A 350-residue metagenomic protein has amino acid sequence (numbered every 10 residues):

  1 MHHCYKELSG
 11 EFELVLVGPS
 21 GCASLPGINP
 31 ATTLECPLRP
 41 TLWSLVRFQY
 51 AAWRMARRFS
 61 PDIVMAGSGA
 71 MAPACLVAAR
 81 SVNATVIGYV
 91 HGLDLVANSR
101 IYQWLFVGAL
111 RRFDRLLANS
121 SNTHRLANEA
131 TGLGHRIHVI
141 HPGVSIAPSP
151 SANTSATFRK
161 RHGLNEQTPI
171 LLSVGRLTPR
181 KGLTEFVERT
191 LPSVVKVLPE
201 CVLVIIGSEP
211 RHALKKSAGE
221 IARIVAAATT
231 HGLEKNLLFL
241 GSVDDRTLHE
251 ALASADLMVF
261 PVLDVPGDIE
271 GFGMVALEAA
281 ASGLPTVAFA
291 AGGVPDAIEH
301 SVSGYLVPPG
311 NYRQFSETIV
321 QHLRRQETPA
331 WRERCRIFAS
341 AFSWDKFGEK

Functional and structural regions predicted by a protein language model:
M1-A23, N29-T32: N-terminal subdomain of nucleotide-sugar transferases
A66-A72: Short His-centered aromatic/hydrophobic patch
N122, G143: Carbohydrate-associated surface elements
L164-K181, V187, L191-P192, V204-I206: Conserved donor-binding/catalytic core segment of Leloir-type glycosyltransferases
G207, K216-T247: Nucleotide-activated donor-binding/catalytic signature segment of Leloir-type glycosyltransferases, i.e., the conserved
N236, S242, A253-D268, L284: Acidic donor-binding loop of glycosyltransferase active sites
A276-A281, P285-A288, I298: Short hydrophobic beta-strand element within catalytic cores of glycosyltransferases and related nucleotide-activated
H300-S301, Y305-Y312, Q321-E327: Conserved acidic donor-binding segment of nucleotide-sugar-dependent glycosyltransferases
